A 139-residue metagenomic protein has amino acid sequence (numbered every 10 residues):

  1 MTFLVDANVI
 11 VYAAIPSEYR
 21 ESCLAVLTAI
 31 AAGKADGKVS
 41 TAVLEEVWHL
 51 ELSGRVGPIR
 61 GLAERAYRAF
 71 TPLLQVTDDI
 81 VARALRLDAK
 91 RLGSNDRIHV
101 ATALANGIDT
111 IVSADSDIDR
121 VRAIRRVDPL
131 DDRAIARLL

Functional and structural regions predicted by a protein language model:
M1-T2, V100-A101, A105-L139: Acidic, PIN/NYN-like endoribonuclease modules and their adjacent C-terminal/linker elements
M1-V39, E51-G61, R133-L139: Short, well-structured N-terminal submotif of metal-dependent ribonuclease cores
A7, T41, D78, D96-V100: Conserved glycosyltransferase catalytic-site signature
I10, L44, V81, I118-D119 (+1 more regions): A generic structural signal for short hydrophobic patches within well-formed alpha-helices
K38-V39, Q75, S94, S113: Short beta-strand scaffold positions
A42, Y67-A89: Acidic catalytic patch
L50-V76: Helix-adjacent hinge/juxtasegments
